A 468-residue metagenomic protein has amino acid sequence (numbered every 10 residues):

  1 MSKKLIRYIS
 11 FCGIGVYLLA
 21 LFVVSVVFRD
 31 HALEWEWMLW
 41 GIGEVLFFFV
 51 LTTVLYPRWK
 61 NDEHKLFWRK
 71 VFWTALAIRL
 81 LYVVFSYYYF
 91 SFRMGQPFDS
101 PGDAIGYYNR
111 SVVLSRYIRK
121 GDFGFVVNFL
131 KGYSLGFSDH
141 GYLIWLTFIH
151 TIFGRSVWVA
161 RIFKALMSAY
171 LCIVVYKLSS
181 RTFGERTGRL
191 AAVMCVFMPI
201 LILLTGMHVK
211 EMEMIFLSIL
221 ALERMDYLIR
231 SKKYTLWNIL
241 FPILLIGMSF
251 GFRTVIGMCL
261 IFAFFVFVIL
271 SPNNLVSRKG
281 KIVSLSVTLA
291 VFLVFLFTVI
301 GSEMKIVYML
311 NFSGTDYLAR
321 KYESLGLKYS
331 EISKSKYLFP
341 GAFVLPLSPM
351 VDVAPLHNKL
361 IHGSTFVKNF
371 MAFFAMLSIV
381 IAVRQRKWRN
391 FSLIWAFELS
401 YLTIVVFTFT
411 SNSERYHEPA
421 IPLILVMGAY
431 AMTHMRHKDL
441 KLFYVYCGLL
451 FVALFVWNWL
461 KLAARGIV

Functional and structural regions predicted by a protein language model:
I14-L19, L76-R79, F241-L244, R386-V406: Transmembrane alpha-helix segments characteristic of polytopic inner-membrane glycan-assembly/cell-envelope
T53-V54, F343-W388: Hydrophobic, aromatic-rich transmembrane alpha-helices and their immediate juxtamembrane boundary segments
Y56-P57, I162-T182, F374-S378: Transmembrane-helix motifs of polytopic, lipid-linked glycan transferases
E63-K70, K233-L240, P272-L289, R436-G448: Membrane-interfacial entry segments at the cytosolic side of transmembrane helices
W158, V175-F197: Transmembrane-helix signature of polytopic, membrane-embedded enzymes that assemble or transfer cell-envelope glycans
Y176, R181, S231-W237, S277-K279 (+1 more regions): Membrane-interface helix-loop-helix junctions at transmembrane boundaries of multi-pass membrane enzymes, predominantly
I202-L203, W237-L260: Membrane-interface alpha helices of multi-pass inner-membrane proteins
G206-M214: Short acidic/glycine- and proline-prone juxtamembrane loop motifs at membrane-interface regions of multi-pass membrane
